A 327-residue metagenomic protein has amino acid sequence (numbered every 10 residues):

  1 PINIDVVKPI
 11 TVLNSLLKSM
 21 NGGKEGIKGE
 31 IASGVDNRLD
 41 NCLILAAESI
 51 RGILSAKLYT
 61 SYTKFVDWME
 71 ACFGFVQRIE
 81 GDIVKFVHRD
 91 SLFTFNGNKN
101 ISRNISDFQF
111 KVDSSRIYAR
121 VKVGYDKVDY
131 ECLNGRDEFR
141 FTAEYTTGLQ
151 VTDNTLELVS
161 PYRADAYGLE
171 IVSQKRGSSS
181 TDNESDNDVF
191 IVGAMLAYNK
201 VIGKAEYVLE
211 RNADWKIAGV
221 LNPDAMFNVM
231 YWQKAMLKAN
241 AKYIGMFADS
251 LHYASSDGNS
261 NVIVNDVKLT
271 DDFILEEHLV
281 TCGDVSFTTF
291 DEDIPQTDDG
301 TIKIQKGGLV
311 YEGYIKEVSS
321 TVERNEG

Functional and structural regions predicted by a protein language model:
P1-K28, N325-G327: Surface-exposed cap/loop segments at beta↔alpha junctions
A32-N100, S106-G327: An acidic/polar, Gly/Ser/Thr-rich interaction patch typically located in mid-to-C-terminal regions of proteins
